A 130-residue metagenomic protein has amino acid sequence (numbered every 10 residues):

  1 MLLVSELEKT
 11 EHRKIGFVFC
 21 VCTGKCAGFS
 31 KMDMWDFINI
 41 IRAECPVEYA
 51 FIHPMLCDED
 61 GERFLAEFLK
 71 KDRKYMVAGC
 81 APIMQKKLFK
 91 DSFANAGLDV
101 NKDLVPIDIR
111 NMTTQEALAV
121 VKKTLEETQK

Functional and structural regions predicted by a protein language model:
M1-K130: Iron-sulfur-associated redox domains of electron-transfer enzymes in respiratory and anaerobic energy metabolism
